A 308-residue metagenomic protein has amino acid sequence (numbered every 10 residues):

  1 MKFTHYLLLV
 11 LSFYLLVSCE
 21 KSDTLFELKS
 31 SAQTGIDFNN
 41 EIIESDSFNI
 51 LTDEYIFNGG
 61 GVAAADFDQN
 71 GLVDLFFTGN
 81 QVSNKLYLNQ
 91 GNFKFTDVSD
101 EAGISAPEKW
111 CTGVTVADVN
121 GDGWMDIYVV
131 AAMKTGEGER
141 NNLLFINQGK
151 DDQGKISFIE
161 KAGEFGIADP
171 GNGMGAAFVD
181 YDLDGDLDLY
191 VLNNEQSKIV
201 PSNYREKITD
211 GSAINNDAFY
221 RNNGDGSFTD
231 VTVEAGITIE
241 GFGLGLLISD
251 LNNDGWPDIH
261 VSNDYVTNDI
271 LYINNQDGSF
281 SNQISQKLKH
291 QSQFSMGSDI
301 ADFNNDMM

Functional and structural regions predicted by a protein language model:
M1-H5: Positively charged n-region of N-terminal signal peptides that target proteins for export
Y6-L15: Bacterial N-terminal signal peptides
C19-M308: Acidic, glycine/proline-rich Ca2+-coordinating loop motifs
